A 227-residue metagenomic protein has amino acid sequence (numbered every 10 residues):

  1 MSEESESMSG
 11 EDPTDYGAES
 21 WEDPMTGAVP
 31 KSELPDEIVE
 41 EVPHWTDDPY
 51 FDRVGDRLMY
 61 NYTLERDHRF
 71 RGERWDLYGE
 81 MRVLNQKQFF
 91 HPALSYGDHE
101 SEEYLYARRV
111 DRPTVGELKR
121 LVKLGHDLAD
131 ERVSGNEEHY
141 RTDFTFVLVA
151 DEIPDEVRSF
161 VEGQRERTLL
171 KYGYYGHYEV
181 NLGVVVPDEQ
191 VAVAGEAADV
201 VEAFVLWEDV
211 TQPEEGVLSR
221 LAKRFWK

Functional and structural regions predicted by a protein language model:
M1-A93, R132-V133, V193, D199-K227: Haloarchaeal acidic low-complexity proteome signature biased toward cell-envelope/secretome components but also
R74-H126: A glycine-rich, hydrophobic loop/mini-helix early in the fold
S101-Y104, R141-T145, V180-N181: Short, surface-exposed beta-edge/turn micro-motifs
R108, V147, G183-V185: Residues in well-ordered beta-strands of folded domains
D127-N136: Acidic, metal/cofactor-coordinating or nucleic-acid-engaging core segments within structured domains
N136-G163: Nucleic-acid nuclease catalytic cores
P154-K223: Polybasic, proline/glycine-rich intrinsically disordered low-complexity segments
